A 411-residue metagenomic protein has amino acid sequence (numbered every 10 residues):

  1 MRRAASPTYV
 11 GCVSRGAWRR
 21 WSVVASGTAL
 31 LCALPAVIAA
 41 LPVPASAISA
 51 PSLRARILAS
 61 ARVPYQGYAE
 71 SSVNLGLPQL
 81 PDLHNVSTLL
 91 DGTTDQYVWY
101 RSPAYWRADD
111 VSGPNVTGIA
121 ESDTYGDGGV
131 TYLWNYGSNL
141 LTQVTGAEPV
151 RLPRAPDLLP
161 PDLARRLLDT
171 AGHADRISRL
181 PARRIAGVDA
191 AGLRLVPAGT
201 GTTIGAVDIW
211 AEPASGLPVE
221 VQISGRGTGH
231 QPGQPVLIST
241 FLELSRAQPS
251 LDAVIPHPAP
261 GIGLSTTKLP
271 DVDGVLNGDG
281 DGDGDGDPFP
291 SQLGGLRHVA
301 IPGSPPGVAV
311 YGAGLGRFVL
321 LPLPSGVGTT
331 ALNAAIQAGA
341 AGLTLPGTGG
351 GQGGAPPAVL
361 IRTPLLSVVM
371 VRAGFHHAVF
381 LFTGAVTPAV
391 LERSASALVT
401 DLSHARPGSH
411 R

Functional and structural regions predicted by a protein language model:
R3-T28: N-terminal export and membrane-targeting signals
C32-S60, S409-R411: C-terminal region of N-terminal signal peptides and the immediate post-cleavage residues of exported proteins
A59-P81, A104-A108: A short, Trp-centered hydrophobic/proline-enriched beta-strand micro-motif
L77, D82-D95, K268-H376, A385-S396: Short, solvent-exposed recognition patches
L90-G92, W99-R101, T124-D127, Y132 (+1 more regions): A short, surface-exposed beta-strand/turn
D95-P160, Q234-L237, V369: An acidic-aromatic
D109, S178-I262: Gly/Pro-enriched, hydrophobic low-complexity segments that function as extracytoplasmic propeptides/linkers
L217, V236-D252, V379-R411: Surface-exposed amphipathic alpha-helical segments
